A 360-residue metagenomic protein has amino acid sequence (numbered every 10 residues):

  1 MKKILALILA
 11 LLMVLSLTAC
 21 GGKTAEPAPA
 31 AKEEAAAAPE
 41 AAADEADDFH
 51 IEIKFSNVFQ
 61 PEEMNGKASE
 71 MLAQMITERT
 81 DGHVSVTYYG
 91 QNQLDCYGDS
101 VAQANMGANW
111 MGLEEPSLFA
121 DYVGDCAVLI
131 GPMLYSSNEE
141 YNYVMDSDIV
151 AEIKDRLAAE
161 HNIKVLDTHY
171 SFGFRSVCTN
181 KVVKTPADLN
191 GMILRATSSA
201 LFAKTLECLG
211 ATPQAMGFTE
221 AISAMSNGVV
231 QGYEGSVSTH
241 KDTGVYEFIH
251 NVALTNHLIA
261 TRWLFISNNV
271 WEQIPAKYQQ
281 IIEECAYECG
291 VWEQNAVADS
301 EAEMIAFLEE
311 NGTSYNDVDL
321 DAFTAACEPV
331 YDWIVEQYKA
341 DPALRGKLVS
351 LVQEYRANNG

Functional and structural regions predicted by a protein language model:
M1-L9: Positively charged n-region of N-terminal signal peptides that target proteins for export
S16-A19: C-terminal motif of bacterial Sec signal peptides marking the signal peptidase cleavage site
G22-A25, K32, A42-E140, I149 (+1 more regions): N-terminal secretory/targeting leader peptides
A36-P39: Long, compositionally biased eukaryotic signaling regions
V144: Active-site-proximal, glycine-rich beta->alpha crossover segments in alpha/beta enzymes that shape flexible
K154-D155: Short secondary-structure capping/junction motifs at helix and strand boundaries
